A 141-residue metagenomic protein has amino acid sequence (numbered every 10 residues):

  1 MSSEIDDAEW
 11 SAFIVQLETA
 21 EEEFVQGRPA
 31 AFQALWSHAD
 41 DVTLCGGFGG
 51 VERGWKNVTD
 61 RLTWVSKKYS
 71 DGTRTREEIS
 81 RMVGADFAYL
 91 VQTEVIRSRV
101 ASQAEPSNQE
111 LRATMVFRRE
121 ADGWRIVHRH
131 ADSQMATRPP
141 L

Functional and structural regions predicted by a protein language model:
M1-I5, A20, F24: Juxtamembrane and targeting peptides
D7-S11, E23, P29-G84, T93 (+1 more regions): A solvent-exposed, acidic/Ser-Thr-rich amphipathic alpha-helical stretch
A85-F87, A121: Residue-level signal for tight coil/turn positions that link beta-strands
Q92-R99: Generic short beta-strand segments
E110-P140: Short beta-strand edge/turn micro-motifs at domain boundaries
